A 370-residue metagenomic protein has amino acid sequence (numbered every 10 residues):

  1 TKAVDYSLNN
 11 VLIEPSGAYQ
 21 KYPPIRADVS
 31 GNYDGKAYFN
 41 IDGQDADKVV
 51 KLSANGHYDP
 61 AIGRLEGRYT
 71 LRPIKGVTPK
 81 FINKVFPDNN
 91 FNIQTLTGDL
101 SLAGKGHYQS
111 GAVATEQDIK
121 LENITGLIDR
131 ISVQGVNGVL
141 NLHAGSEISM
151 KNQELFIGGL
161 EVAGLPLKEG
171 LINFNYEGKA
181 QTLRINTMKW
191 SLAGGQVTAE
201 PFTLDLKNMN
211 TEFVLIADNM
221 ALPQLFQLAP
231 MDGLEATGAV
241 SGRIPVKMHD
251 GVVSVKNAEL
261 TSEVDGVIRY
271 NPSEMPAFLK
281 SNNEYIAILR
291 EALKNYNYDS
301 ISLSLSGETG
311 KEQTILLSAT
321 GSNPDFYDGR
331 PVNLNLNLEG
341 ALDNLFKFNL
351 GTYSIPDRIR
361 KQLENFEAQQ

Functional and structural regions predicted by a protein language model:
T1-L127, G138-M248, L279-K311, Y327-Q370: Extended amphipathic, helix-rich lipid-handling scaffolds
Y108, M248, S262, A319-G321: Short beta-strand segments enriched in hydrophobic/aromatic residues within well-folded beta-rich domains
Q134-G135: Short coil-to-beta strand junction motifs in C2/discoidin
A239-D265: C-terminal structural cap/anchor segments
V267-P276: Outer-membrane beta-barrel and related beta-rich outer-membrane complex signature in Gram-negative bacteria
T309-P324: C-terminal regulatory/linker segments that are acidic, Ser/Thr- and Pro-rich and often disordered or coiled-coil
